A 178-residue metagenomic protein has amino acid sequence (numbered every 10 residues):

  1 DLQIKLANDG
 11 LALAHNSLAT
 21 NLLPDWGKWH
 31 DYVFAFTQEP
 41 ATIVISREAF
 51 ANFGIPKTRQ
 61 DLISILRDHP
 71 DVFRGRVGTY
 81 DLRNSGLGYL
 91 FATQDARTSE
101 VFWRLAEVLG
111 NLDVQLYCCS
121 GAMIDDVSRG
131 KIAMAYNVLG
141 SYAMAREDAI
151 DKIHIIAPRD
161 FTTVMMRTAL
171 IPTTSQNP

Functional and structural regions predicted by a protein language model:
D1-S128: Extracytoplasmic ligand-binding site segments that recognize negatively charged/polar headgroups
Q3-K5, S128, M134-K152: A ligand-binding cleft/hinge motif common to bilobed small-molecule-binding domains
D25, E39, L105-G110, L116-Y117 (+2 more regions): Periplasmic-binding protein-like
V44, Y136, L170-P172: Structural motif
V72-R76, G130-A133, I150-I153, P178: Loop/turn elements at helix/coil->beta-strand transitions in domains of secreted/extracellular proteins
Y80, N137, I156-P158: Conserved beta-strand termini and adjacent loop/short-helix elements that scaffold enzyme active sites in alpha/beta
S85, M123-I124, G140-M144, D160-T163: Short, catalytically relevant binding-site loops at active-site mouths
